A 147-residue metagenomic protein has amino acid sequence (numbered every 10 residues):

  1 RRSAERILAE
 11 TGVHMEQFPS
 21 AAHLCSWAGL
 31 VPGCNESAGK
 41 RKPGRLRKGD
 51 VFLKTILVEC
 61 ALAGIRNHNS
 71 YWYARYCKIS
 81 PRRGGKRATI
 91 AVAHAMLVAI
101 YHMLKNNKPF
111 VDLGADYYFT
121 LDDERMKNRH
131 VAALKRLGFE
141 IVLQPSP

Functional and structural regions predicted by a protein language model:
R1-A88, T120: Phosphate-backbone recognition surface of nucleic-acid-processing proteins
A38-P43, R75-P147: Low-complexity, acidic/Ser/Thr- and charged residue-rich accessory regions of DNA metabolism proteins
